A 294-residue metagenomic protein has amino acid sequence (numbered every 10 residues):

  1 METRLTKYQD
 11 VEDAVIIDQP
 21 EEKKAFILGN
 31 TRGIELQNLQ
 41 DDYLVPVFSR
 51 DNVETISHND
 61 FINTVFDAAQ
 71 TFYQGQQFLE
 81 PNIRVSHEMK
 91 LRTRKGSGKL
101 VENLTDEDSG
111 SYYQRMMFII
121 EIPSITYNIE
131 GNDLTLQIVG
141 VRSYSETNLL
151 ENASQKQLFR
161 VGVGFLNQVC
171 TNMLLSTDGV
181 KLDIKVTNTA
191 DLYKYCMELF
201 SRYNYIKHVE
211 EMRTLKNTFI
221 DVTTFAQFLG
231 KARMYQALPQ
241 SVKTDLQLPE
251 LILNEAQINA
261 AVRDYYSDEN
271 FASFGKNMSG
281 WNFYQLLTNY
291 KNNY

Functional and structural regions predicted by a protein language model:
M1-A25, K95-Y294: Intrinsically disordered, low-complexity regions enriched in serine/threonine
M1-F66, Q74, R84: Feature for intrinsically disordered/low-complexity regulatory segments and propeptides
Q70-L79: Short, solvent-exposed secondary-structure capping/transition elements
E80-L104: Beta-rich nucleic-acid/ligand-interaction surfaces
